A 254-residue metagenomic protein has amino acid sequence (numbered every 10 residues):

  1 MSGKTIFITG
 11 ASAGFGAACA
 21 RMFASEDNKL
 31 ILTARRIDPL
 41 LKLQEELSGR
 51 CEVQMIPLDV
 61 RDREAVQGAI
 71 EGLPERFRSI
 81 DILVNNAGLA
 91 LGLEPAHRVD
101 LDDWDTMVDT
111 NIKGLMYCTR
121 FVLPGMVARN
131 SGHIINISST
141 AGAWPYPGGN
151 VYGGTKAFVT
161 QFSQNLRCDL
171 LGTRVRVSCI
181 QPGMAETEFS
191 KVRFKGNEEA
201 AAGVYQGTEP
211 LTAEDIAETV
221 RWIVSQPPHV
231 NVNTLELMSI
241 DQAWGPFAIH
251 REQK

Functional and structural regions predicted by a protein language model:
S12-A13: Conserved glycine-rich cofactor-binding loop
E26-K42: Conserved glycine-rich Rossmann-like NAD(P)H-binding loop of the short-chain dehydrogenase/reductase
P57-G68, L101: The beta1-alpha1 cofactor-binding region of Rossmann-like NAD(H)/NADP(H)-dependent oxidoreductases
E94-A96, D100-V108: Substrate-binding pocket helix/loop in short-chain dehydrogenase/reductase
T119, T155: Active-site helix of classical SDR
S139: Residue(s) in the substrate-gating loop at a strand-loop-helix junction that position the organic substrate next
C179-G183, E199-P246: C-terminal helical subdomain
